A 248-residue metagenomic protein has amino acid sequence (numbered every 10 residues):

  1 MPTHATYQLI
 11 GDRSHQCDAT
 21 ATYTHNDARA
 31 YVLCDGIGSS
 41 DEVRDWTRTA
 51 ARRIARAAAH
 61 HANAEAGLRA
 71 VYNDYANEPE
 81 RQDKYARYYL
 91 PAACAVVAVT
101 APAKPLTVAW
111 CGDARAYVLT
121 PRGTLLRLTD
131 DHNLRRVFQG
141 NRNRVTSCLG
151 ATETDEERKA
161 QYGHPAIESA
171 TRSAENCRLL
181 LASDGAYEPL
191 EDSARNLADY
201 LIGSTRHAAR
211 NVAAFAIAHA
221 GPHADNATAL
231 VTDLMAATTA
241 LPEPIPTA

Functional and structural regions predicted by a protein language model:
M1-A248: PP2C/PPM-type serine/threonine phosphatase catalytic domain
